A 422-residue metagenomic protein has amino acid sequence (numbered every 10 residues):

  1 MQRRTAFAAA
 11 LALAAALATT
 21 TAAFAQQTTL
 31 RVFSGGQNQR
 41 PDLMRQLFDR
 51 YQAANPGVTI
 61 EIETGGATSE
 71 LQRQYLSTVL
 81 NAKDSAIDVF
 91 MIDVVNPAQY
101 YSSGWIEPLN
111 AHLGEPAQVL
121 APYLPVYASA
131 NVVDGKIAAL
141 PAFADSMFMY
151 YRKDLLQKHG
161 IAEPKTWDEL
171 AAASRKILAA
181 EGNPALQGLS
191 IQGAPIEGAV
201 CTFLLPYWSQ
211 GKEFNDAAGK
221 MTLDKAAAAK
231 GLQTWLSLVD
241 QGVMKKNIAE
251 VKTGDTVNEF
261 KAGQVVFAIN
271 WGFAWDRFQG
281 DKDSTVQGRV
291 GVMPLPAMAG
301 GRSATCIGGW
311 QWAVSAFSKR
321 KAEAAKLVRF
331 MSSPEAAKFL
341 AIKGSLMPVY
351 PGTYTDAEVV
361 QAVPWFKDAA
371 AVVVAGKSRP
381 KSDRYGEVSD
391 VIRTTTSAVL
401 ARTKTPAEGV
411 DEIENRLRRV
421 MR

Functional and structural regions predicted by a protein language model:
Q26-Q37, V58-E63, D88-V89, A138 (+2 more regions): Short, well-ordered beta-strand elements
N38-T59, I392, V410: Short, polar/charged alpha-helical segment
R50-V126, Q157-K165, N258-E259, Q264-A268 (+2 more regions): Extracytoplasmic "Venus flytrap"/periplasmic binding protein-like
V94-S146, Q187-G188, A199-T202, Q210 (+2 more regions): Hinge/lid segment of periplasmic solute-binding proteins
N110-Y123, E181, Q187-I196, Q210-K230 (+5 more regions): Short, solvent-exposed loop/beta-turn-alpha elements that line the ligand-binding surface or hinge of extracytoplasmic
V126, A130, V290-P294, I342-T394 (+1 more regions): Long, aromatic- and glycine/proline-rich binding clefts that accommodate carbohydrate-like moieties
K136-A142, M147, A171-M221, V265: Extracytoplasmic/periplasmic solute-binding protein
A173-K176, A218-A249, L295: Glycine-centered hinge/linker elements that transmit conformational signals in sensory and ligand-binding systems
